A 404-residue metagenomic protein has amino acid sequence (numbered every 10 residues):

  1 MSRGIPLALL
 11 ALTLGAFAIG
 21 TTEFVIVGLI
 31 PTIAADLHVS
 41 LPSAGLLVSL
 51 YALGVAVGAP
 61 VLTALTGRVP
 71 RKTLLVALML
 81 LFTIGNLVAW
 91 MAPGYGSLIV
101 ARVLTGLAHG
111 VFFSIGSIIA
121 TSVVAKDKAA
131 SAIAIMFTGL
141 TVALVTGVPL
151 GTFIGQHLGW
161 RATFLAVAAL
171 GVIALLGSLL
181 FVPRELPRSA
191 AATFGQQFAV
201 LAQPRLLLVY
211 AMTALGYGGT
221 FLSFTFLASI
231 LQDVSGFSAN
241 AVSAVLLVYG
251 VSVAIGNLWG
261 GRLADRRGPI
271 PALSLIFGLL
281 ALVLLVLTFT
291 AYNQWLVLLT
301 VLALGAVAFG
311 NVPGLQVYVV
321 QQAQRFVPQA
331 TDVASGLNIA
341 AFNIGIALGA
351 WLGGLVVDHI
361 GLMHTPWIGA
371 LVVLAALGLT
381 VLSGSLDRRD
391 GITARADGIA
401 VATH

Functional and structural regions predicted by a protein language model:
L10, L81-V88, G96-T105, W295-A303: Paired small-residue
H38, P70, M91-S97, G236 (+1 more regions): Helix-breaking motifs and short loop linkers at transmembrane-helix boundaries and internal kinks in secondary membrane
V57-G96: Conserved MFS/SLC helix-loop-helix module at the cytosolic interface between two early adjacent transmembrane helices
A59-R71, G256-G268, V357: Helix-to-loop junctions at the C-terminal end of transmembrane segments in multipass secondary transporters
Y95, A101-L140: Cytoplasmic helix-loop-helix junction between adjacent transmembrane helices in 12-TM secondary transporters
F112-V124, G310-F326: Intracellular juxtamembrane helix-capping segments at the cytosolic ends of symmetry-related transmembrane helices
A168-R188, T380-S383: C-terminal membrane-cytosol helix-exit motif in multi-pass small-molecule transporters
Q322-I360: A late C-terminal transmembrane helix in Major Facilitator Superfamily
